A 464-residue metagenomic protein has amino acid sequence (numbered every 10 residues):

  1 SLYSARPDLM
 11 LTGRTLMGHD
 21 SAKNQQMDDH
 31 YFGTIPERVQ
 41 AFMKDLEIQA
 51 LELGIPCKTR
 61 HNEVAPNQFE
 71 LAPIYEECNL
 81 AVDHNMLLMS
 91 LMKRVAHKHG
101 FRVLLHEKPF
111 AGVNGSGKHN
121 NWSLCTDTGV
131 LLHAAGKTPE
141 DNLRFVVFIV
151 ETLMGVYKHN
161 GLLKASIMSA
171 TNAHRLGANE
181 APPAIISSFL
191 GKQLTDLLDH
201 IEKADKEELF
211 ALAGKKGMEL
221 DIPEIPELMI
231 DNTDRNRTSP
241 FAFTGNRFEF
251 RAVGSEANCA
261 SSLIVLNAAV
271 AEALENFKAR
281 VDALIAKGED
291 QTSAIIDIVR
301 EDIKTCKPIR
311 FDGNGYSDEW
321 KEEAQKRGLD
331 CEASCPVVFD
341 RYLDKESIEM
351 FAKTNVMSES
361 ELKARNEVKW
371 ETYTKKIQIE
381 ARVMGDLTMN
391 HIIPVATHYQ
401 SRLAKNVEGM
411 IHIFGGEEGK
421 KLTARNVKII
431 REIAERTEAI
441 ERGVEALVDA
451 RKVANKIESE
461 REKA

Functional and structural regions predicted by a protein language model:
S1-L105, N114-K369: Glycine-rich, acidic/polar active-site loops that bind/position phosphate-bearing ligands
P109: Glycine-rich N-terminal segment of FAD-binding domains in flavoprotein oxidoreductases, spanning the beta-loop-helix
V299-A464: C-terminal amphipathic alpha-helical interaction region
